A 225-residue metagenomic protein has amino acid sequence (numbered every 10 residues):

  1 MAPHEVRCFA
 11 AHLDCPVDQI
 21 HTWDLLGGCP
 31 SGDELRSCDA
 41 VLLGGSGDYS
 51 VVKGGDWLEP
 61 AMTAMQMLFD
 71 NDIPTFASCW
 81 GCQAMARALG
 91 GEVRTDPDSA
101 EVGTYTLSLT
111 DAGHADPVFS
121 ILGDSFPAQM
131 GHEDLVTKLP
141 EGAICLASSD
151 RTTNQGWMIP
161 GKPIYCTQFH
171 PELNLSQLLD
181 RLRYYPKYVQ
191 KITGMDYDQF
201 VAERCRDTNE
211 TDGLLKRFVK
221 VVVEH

Functional and structural regions predicted by a protein language model:
M1-W23: Zn-dependent metallo-beta-lactamase
C15-F76: Flexible gly/pro-rich beta->alpha loop and the following alpha-helix that scaffold active-site loops
W23-D24, T95, M130, A147: Short loop/edge segments at beta-strand edges and connector loops that shape dinucleotide/nucleotide cofactor-binding
V52-G55, R87, P97: Conserved catalytic-core motifs of eukaryotic protein kinase domains, centered on the activation segment
A64, D70, L109-H225: Amide-donor transfer/coupling interface in amidating biosynthetic enzymes
L68-E92: Catalytic nucleophile loop
V93-S99: A short alpha->loop->secondary-structure connector
